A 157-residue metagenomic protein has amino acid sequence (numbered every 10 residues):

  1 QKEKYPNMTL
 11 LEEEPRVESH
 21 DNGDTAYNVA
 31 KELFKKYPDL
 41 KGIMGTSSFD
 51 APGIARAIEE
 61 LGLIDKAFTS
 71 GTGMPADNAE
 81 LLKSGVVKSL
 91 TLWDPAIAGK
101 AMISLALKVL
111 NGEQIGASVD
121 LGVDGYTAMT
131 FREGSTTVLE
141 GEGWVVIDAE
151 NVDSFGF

Functional and structural regions predicted by a protein language model:
Q1, A101-F157: Hinge/cleft segment of the Venus flytrap/periplasmic-binding protein
K2-G23: Short beta-strand elements in bilobed, periplasmic/extracellular small-molecule ligand-binding domains
E3-N7, V29-K36, A57-L61, L81 (+3 more regions): Structured segments of extracytoplasmic/periplasmic soluble domains in secreted or envelope-associated proteins
N7-L10, K66, V86-V87, G143: A generic structural signal for alpha->beta connector loops
E18-L81: Hydrophobic alpha-helical
G23-Y27, M74-N78, D94-Q114, S118: Hydrophobic alpha-helical segments within soluble ligand-binding/sensing domains
S84-A96: Short beta-strand elements at the ligand-binding edges of bilobed clamshell
